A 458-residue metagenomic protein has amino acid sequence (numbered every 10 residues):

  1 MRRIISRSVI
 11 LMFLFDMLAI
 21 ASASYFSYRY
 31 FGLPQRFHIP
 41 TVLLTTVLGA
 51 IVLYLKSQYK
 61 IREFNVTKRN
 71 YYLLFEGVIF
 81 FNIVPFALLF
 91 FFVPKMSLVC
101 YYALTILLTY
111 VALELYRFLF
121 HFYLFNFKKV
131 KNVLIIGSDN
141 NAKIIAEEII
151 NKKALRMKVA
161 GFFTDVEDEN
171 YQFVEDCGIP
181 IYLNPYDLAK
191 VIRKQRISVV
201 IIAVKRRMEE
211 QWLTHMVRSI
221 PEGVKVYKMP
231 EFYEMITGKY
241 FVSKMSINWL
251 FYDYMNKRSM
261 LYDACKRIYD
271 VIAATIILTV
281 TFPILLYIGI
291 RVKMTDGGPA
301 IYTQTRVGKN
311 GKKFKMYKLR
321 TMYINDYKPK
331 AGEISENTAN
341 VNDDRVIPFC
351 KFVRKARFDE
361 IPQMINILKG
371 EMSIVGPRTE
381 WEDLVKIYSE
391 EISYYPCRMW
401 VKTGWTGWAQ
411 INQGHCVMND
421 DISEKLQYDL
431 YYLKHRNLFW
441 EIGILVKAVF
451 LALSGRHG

Functional and structural regions predicted by a protein language model:
M1-D16, F64, F118-F282: N-terminal hydrophobic signal-anchor/signal peptide
M1-N126, G458: Signature of alpha-helical transmembrane segments in polytopic membrane proteins
R117-V130, G289-I301: Aromatic-capped interface at the extracytoplasmic side of an N-terminal signal-anchor transmembrane helix
G137, V200, V226, P283 (+4 more regions): Residue-level signature of catalytic and energy-coupling elements of molecular machines, predominantly ATP/GTP-dependent
Y233-E234, K239-V242, I301-P348, T406-K425: Short, glycine-rich, amphipathic interfacial segments at transmembrane boundaries or analogous
Y262-Y327, N366, L438, G443-G458: A hydrophobic, helix-centered structural microdomain
A339-K402, I444-A448, A452: A short, structured surface patch at a secondary-structure boundary
I392-G458: C-terminal terminal-structure detector
